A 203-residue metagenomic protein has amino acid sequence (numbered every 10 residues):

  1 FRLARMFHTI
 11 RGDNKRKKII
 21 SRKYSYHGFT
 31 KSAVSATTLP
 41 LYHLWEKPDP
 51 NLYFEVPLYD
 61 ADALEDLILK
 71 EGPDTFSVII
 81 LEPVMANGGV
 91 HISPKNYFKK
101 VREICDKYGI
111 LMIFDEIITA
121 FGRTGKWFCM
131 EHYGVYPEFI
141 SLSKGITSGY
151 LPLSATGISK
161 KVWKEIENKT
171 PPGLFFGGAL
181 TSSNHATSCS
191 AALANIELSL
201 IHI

Functional and structural regions predicted by a protein language model:
F1-I201: Conserved N-terminal phosphate-binding loop of PLP-dependent enzymes in the Aspartate aminotransferase
